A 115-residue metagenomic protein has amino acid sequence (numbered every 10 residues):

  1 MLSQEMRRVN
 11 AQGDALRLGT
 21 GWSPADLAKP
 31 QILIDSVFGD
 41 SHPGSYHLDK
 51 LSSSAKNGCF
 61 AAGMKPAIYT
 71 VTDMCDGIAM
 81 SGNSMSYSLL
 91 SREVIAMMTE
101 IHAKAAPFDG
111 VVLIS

Functional and structural regions predicted by a protein language model:
M1-S115: Metallocofactor- and cofactor-centric catalytic cores in central/energy metabolism, strongly enriched
